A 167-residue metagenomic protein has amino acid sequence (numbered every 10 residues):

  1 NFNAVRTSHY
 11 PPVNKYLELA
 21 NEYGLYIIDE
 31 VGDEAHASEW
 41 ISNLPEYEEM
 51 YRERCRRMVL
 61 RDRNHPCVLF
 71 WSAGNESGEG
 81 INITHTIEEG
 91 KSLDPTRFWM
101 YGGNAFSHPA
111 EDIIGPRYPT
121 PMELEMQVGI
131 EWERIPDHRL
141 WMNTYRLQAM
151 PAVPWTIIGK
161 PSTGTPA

Functional and structural regions predicted by a protein language model:
N1: Short, solvent-exposed cationic patches
A4-A167: Substrate-binding/catalytic cleft of secreted carbohydrate-active enzymes, primarily glycoside hydrolases
